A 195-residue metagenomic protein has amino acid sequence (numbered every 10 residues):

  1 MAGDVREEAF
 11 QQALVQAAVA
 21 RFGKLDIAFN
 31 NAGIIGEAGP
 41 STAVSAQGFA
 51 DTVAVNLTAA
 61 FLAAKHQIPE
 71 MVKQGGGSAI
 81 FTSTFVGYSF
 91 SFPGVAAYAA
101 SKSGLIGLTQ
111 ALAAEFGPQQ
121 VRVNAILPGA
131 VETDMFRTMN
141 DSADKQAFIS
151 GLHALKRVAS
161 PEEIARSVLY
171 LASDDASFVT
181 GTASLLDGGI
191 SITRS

Functional and structural regions predicted by a protein language model:
K24-L25, M71-F85, P118-V121, T182: Active-site loop of short-chain dehydrogenase/reductase
I35-A38, V168-L169, T180-S195: Short C-terminal tail/terminal secondary-structure segment of NAD(P)H-dependent dehydrogenase/reductase domains
G39-S41, S45-A50, I149: Substrate-binding pocket helix/loop in short-chain dehydrogenase/reductase
V44, F90-A99, A111: Active-site loop-to-helix junction immediately N-terminal to the catalytic Tyr of the SDR YXXXK motif in Rossmann-fold
A64, S101, T109: Active-site helix of classical SDR
P69, Y88, A114-P118, S177: Alpha-helical segment proximal to the catalytic Tyr-Lys
H153-I164, D175: A conserved structural motif in NAD(P)-dependent oxidoreductases
